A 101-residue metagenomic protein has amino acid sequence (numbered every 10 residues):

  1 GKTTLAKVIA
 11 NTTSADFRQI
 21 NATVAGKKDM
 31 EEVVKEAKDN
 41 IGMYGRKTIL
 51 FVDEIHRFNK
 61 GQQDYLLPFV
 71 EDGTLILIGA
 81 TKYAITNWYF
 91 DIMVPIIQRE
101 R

Functional and structural regions predicted by a protein language model:
G1-I20, K35-K38, L67-P68: Walker A/P-loop
T12-S14, I41-T48, K60, E71-T74: Short loop/turn elements that form and flank the Walker-type P-loop nucleotide-binding site in RecA-like NTPase cores
D16-I49: Short glycine-rich substrate-engagement loop in P-loop NTPases that contacts/grips substrate
I20, F51, I76-T81: Structural recognition of the conserved hydrophobic beta-strand(s) that form the central parallel beta-sheet of P-loop
L50-V52, L66: Walker B beta-strand of ABC/ABC-like P-loop ATPase nucleotide-binding domains, specifically the conserved hydrophobic
E54-F58: Conserved Walker B
N59-G61, N87: Conserved D-loop-proximal element of ABC-family nucleotide-binding domains
L67-P68, A84-R101: Short regulatory helix/loop adjacent to the ATP-binding pocket of P-loop NTPases
